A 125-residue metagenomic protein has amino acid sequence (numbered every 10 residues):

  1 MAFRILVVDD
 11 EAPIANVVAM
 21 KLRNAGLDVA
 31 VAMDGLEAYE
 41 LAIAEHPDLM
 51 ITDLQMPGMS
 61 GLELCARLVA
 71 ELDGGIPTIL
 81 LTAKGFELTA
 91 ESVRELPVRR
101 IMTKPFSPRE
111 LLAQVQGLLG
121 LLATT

Functional and structural regions predicted by a protein language model:
A2, H46, L72-P77: His-Asp phosphorelay/catalytic-motif detector in bacterial-type signaling
N16-N24: Charged docking surfaces used in two-component/phosphorelay signaling
G26-M33, L41: Short hydrophobic/Thr-rich beta-strand motif most characteristic of the beta2 strand and flanking loop of CheY-like
M33-E37, S60-L64: Acidic catalytic/metal-coordinating carboxylates
E45-I51: Active-site beta3 strand of CheY-like receiver
M56: Receiver (REC) domain active-site loop signature in two-component systems and cognate sites in sensor histidine kinases
E63, G74-I76, G85-M102, R109 (+1 more regions): Alpha4 helix (beta4-alpha4-beta5 surface) of REC/receiver domains from two-component response regulators
